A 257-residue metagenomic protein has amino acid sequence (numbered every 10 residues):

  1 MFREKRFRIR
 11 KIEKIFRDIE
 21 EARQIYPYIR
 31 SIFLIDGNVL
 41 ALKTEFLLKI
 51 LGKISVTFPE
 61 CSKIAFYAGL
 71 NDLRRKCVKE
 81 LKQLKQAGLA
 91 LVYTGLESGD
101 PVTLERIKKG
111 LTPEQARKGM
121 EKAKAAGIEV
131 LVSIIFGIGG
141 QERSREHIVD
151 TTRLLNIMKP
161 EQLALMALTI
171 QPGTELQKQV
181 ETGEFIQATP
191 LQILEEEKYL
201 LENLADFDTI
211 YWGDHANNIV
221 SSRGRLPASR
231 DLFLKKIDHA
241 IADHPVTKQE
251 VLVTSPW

Functional and structural regions predicted by a protein language model:
M1-R17: Canonical Radical SAM [4Fe-4S] cluster-binding loop centered on the CxxxCxxC motif and its immediate flanking residues
I15, L34, F66, T94 (+4 more regions): Conserved, mostly hydrophobic/aromatic
I15, L47, C77, A116 (+3 more regions): Aromatic/hydrophobic pocket-lining residues that form the small-molecule binding cavity in soluble enzyme cores
R23-E129, A205: Conserved SAM/AdoMet-binding glycine-rich loop
I29-I35, Y93, V130-I134, L163-T169 (+1 more regions): Short beta-strand segments at enzyme active-site cores
N71, G99-T103, A123-H147, M166-P172 (+1 more regions): Conserved strand-turn element in the central/C-terminal portion of the radical SAM core barrel that lines
C77-L81, G140-I157: Catalytic cores of alpha/beta
N156-W257: Auxiliary Fe-S-binding modules of radical SAM enzymes
